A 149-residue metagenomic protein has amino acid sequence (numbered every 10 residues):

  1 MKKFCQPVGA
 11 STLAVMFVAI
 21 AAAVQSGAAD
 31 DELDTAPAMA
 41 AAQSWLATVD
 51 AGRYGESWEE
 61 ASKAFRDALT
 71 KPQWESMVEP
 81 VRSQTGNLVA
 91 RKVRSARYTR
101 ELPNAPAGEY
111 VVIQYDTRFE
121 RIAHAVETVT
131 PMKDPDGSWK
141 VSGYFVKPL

Functional and structural regions predicted by a protein language model:
M1-L13: Bacterial N-terminal signal peptides that target proteins for export
C5, M16-R53: Short, low-complexity N-terminal intrinsically disordered segments enriched in polar/charged residues
G9-T12, T35, L149: Intrinsically disordered, low-complexity polar segments enriched in Ser/Thr/Pro and acidic
A29-E32, Q43-A47, E60-D67, D116-R118: Second-shell loop/turn segments in exported
M39-A41, G55-G108: Short solvent-exposed beta->alpha transition segments
S95-L149: Exposed beta-sheet edge and beta->alpha loop/turn motif
